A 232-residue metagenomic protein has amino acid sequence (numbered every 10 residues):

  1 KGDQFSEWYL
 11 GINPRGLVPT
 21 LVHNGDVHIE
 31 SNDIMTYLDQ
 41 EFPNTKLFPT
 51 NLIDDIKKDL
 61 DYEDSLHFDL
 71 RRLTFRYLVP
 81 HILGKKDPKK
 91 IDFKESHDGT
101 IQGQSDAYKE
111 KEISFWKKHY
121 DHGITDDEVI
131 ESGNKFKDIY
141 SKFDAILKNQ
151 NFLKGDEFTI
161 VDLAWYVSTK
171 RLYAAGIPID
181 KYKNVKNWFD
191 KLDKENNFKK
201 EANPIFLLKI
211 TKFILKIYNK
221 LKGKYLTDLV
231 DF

Functional and structural regions predicted by a protein language model:
K1-A107, V230-F232: GST-like domain detector, emphasizing the conserved glutathione-binding G-site in the N-terminal thioredoxin-like
D39, S168-T169, A202: Active-site-flanking alpha-helical
T45-F48, L153-D156, K199-N203: Short, hydrophobic secondary-structure boundary micro-motifs
E63-H67, Q150, N196-K199: Short secondary-structure junctions and interdomain/linker hinges
F68-K191: GST-like fold's C-terminal all-alpha helical module
Y173-F232: Long, positively charged, glycine-interspersed low-complexity recognition regions
